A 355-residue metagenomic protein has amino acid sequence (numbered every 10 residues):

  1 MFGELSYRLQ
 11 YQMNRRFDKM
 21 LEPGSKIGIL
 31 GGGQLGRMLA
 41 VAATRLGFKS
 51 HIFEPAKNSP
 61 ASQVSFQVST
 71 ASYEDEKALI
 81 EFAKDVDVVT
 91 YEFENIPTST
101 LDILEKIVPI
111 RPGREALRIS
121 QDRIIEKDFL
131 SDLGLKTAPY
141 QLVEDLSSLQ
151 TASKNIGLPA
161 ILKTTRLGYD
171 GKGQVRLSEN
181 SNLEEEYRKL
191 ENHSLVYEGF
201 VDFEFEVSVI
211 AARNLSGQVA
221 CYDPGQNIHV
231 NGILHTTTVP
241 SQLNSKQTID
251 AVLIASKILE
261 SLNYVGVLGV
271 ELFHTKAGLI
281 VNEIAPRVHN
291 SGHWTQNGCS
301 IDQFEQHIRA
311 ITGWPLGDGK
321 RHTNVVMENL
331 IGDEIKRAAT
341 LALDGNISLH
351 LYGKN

Functional and structural regions predicted by a protein language model:
F2, S6-D128, S147: ATP-binding N-terminal substructure of ATP-dependent carboxylate-amine bond-forming enzymes
Q12-R16, R309-N355: Peripheral (often C-terminal) accessory segments that flank ATP-dependent C-N-forming ligase machineries
T44, L104-E105, S131, K154 (+2 more regions): Anion (oxyanion) recognition and catalysis
S50, I110, T137, A160 (+1 more regions): Hydrophobic anchor at the start of a short beta-strand that flanks the dinucleotide cofactor-binding loop
G113-V175: A conserved helix-loop-beta module that forms one wall/lid of the active-site cleft in ATP-utilizing catalytic domains
G173, L177-V270, H274-K276: Internal nucleotide-binding/catalytic subdomain
I249-V270, T275-K276, P286-D333: Active-site "cap" helix and flanking loop/linker of ATP-utilizing ligase/carboxylase catalytic domains
